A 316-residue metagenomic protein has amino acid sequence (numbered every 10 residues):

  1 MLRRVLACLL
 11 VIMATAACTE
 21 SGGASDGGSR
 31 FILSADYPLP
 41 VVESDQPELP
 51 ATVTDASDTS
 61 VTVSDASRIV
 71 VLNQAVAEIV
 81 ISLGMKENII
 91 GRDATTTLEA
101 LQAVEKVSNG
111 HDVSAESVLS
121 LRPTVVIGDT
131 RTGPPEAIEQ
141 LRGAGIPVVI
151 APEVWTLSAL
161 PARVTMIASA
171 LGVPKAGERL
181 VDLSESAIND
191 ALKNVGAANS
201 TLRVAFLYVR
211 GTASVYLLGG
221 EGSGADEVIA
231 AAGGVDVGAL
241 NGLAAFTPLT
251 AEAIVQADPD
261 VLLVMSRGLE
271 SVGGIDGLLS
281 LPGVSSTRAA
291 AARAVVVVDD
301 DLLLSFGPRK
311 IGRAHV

Functional and structural regions predicted by a protein language model:
L2-V11, A17-A75, K175-F206: Bacterial Sec-exported substrate-binding components of ABC uptake systems
D45-P47, R68-L121, V125-T130: A short, structured surface patch at a secondary-structure boundary
A56, V107-E116, V154, G242-T250: Short helix-initiation/N-cap motifs at beta->coil->alpha
N73, T130-R131, E153, Y208 (+3 more regions): Short secondary-structure boundary segments
S114-R131, I146, T250-V264: Proline-aspartate-enriched helix->loop->beta-strand connector
P134-A137, V149-M166, N199-E227, E270-G273: Extracytoplasmic ligand-binding site segments that recognize negatively charged/polar headgroups
A159, T165-S169, V261-H315: Structured C-terminal subdomain patch of bacterial secreted/periplasmic proteins
G219-F246, S266: His/Asp/Glu-enriched short active-site or ligand-binding loop at hydrolase and phosphoryl-transfer sites
